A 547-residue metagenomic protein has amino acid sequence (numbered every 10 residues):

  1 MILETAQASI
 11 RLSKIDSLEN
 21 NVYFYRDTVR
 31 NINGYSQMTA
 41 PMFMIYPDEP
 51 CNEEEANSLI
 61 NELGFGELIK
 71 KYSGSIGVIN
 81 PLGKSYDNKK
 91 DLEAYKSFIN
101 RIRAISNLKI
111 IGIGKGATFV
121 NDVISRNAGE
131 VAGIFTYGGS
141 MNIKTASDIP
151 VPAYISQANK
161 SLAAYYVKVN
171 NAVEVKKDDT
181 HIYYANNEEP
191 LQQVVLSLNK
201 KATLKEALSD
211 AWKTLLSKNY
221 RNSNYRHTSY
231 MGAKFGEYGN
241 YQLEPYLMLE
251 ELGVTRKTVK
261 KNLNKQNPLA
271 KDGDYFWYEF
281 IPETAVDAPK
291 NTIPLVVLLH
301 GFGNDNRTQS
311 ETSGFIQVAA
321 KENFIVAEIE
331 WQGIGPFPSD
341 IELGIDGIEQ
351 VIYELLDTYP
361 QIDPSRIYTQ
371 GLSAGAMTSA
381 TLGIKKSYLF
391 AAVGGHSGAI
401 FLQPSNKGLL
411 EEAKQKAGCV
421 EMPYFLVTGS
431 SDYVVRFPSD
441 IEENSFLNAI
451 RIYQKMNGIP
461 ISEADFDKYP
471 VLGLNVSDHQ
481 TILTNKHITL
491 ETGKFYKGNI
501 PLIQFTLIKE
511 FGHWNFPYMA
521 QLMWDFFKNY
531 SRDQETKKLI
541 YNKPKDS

Functional and structural regions predicted by a protein language model:
I2-M42, Y72-S75, K90-S97, S106-F135 (+8 more regions): A domain-start/cap signature at the N-terminus of enzymes
N33-A40, I45-Y86, A285-I293, L298-F337 (+2 more regions): Short substrate-entry loop that stabilizes the transition state in hydrolases
M42-Y46, S75-N80, N107-G112, A132-Y137 (+11 more regions): Structural recognition of the beta-strand scaffold that forms the well-ordered cores of secreted hydrolase catalytic
Y46-E53, N100-A104, I113-V120, I124-S125 (+12 more regions): Cell-envelope and extracellular/periplasmic
N52-E55, Y86-N88, T118-N121, N142-A146 (+6 more regions): Extracytoplasmic/secreted cell-surface and envelope-processing proteins
G83-I110, T118-D122, S339-Q361: Alpha/beta-hydrolase active-site loop
D87-L92, T203-L204, L269-G273, D340-I348 (+2 more regions): Phosphate/oxyanion-binding active-site loops and adjacent basic polyanion-contact surfaces
G129-E189, A392, S397-N499, E510-H513: The feature captures the conserved acid-bearing segment of alpha/beta-hydrolase catalytic domains
